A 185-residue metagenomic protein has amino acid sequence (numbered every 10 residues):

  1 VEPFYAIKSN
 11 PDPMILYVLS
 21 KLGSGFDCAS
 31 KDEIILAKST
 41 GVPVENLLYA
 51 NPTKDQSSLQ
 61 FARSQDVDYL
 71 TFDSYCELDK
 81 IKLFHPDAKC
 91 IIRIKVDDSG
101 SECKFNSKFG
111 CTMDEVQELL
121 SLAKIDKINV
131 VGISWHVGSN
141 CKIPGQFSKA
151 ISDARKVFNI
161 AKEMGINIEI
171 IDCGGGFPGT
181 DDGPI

Functional and structural regions predicted by a protein language model:
E2-I170, G179: Active-site-proximal beta-alpha core segment in soluble small-molecule metabolic enzymes
G175-G179, P184: A conserved active-site cap/scaffold subdomain adjacent to cofactor or substrate pockets
